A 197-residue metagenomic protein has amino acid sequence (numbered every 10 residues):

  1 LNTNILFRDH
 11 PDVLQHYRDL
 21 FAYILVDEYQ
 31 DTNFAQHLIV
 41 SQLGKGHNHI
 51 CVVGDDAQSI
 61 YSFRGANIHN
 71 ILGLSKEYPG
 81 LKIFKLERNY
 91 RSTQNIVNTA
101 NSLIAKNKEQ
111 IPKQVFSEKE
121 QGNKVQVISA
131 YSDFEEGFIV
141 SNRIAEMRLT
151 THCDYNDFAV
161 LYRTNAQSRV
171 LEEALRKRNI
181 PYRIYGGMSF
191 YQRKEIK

Functional and structural regions predicted by a protein language model:
L1-G73, K85-S92: Conserved helicase NTPase motor core
P11, P79-K82, E87-Y182, S189-K194: Helicase P-loop NTPase motor core
L43-H47, Y78, L175: Active-site catalytic pocket residues across diverse enzymes, especially alpha/beta-hydrolases
C51, R183-I184: Short hydrophobic alpha-helical runs that function as membrane-insertion/retention elements
D56-A57, G186-F190: Short, acidic/turn-prone active-site loops that include or flank metal/cofactor- and phosphate-binding residues
